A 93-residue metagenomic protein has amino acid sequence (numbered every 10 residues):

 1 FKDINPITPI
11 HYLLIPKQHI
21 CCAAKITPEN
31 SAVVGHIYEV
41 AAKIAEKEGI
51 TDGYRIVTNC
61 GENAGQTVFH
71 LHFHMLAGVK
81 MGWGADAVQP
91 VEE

Functional and structural regions predicted by a protein language model:
F1-E93: HIT superfamily nucleotide-processing domains
